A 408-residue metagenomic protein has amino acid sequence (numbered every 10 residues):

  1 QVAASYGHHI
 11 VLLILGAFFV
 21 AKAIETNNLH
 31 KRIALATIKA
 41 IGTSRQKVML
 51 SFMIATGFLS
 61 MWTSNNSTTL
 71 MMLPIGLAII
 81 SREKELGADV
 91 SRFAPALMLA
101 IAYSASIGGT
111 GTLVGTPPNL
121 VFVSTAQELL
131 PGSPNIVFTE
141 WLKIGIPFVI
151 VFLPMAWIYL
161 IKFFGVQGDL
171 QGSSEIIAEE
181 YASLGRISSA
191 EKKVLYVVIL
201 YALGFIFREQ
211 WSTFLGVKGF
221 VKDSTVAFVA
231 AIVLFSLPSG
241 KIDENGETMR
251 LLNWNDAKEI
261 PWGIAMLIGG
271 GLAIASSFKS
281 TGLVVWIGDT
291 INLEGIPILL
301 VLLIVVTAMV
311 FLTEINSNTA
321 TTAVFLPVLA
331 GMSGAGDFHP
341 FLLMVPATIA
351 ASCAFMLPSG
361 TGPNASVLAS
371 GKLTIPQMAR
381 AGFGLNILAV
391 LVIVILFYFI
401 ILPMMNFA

Functional and structural regions predicted by a protein language model:
Q1-A88, T248, G263-G336: Membrane-embedded alpha-helical segments and adjacent helix-loop junctions characteristic of multi-pass solute
Q1-L13, E128-S133, E140-D289, G384-V390 (+1 more regions): Hydrophobic transmembrane alpha-helices of multi-pass small-molecule transporters
I14, R45-F58, L86-G108, N135-K143 (+3 more regions): Alpha-helical transmembrane segments of multi-pass membrane proteins
A23-L29, M72-I80, I158-L170, L237-K241 (+1 more regions): Membrane-water interface of transmembrane alpha-helices
E25-L29, K39-S44, I79-A94, S124-F138 (+3 more regions): Juxtamembrane helix-boundary/capping and inter-helix hinge elements in multi-pass membrane proteins
A34, N66-S81, M98, G111-L130 (+5 more regions): Re-entrant/interfacial helical elements at transmembrane boundaries that shape and gate the permeation pathway
G57-F58, S106-G109, A202-I206, I232-S236 (+4 more regions): Alpha-helical transmembrane segments of multipass membrane proteins
E85-A88, G132, I146, M266-K279 (+2 more regions): C-terminal transmembrane helix pair
